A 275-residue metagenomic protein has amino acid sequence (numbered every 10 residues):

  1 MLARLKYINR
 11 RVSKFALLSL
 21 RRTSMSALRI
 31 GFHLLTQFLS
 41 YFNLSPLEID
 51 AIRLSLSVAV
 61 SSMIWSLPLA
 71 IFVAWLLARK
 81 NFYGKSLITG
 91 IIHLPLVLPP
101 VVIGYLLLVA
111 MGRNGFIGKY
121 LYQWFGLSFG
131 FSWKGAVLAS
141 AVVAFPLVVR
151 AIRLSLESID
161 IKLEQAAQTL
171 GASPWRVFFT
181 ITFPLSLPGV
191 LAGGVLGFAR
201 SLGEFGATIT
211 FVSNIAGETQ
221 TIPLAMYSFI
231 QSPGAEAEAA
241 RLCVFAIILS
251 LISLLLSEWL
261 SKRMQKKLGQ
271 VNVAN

Functional and structural regions predicted by a protein language model:
M1-V12, L17-S40, P46, Y83-K85 (+1 more regions): Transmembrane alpha-helical segments of polytopic membrane transport and secretion proteins
A27-S61, L76-F82, Q123-G126, S228-A237: Periplasmic/extracellular loop-to-transmembrane helix junction in inner-membrane transport proteins
L28-N43, G104-A141, F211-I215: Membrane-interfacial helix termini and adjacent extracytoplasmic/periplasmic loops of multi-pass transporters
Y41-L47, F211-L254, W259: Interhelical loop and adjacent transmembrane-helix boundary motif in polytopic membrane transport permeases
S61-I92, Y105-L107, S155, K162 (+3 more regions): Transmembrane-helix boundary motif in ABC transporter permease subunits
G84, R153-E164, Q168-T169, A237-N275: C-terminal transmembrane helix and the adjacent membrane-cytosol boundary/short C-terminal tail of inner/organellar
G112-R113, V190-S228: Non-cytoplasmic
V149-I152, L156, D160, P174-A207: Transmembrane alpha-helices
